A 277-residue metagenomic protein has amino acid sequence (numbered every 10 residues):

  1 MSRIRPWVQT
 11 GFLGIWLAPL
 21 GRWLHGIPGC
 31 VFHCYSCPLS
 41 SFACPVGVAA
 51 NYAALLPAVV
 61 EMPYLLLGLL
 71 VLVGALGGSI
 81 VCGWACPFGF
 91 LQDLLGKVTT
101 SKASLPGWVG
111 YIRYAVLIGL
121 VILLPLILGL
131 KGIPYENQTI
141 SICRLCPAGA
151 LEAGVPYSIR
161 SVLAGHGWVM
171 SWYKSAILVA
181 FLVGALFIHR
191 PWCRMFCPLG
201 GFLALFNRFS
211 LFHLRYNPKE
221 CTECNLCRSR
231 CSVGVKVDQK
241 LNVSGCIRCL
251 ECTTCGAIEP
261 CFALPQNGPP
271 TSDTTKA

Functional and structural regions predicted by a protein language model:
M1-D238, S244-A277: Non-ligating segments of multi-cofactor redox enzymes
